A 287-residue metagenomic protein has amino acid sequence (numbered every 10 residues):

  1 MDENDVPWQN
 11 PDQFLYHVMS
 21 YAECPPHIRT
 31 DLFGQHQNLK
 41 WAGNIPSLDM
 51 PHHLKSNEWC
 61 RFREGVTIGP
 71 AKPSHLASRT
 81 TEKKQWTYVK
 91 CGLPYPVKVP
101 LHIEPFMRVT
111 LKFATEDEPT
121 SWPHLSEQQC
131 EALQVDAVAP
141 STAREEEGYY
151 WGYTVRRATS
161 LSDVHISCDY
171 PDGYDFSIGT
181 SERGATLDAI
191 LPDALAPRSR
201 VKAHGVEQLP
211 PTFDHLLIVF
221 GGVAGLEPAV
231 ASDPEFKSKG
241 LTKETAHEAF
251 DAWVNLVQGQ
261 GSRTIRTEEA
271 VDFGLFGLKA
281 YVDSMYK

Functional and structural regions predicted by a protein language model:
M1-K287: Post-transcriptional modification and biogenesis factors for structured RNAs of the translation apparatus
